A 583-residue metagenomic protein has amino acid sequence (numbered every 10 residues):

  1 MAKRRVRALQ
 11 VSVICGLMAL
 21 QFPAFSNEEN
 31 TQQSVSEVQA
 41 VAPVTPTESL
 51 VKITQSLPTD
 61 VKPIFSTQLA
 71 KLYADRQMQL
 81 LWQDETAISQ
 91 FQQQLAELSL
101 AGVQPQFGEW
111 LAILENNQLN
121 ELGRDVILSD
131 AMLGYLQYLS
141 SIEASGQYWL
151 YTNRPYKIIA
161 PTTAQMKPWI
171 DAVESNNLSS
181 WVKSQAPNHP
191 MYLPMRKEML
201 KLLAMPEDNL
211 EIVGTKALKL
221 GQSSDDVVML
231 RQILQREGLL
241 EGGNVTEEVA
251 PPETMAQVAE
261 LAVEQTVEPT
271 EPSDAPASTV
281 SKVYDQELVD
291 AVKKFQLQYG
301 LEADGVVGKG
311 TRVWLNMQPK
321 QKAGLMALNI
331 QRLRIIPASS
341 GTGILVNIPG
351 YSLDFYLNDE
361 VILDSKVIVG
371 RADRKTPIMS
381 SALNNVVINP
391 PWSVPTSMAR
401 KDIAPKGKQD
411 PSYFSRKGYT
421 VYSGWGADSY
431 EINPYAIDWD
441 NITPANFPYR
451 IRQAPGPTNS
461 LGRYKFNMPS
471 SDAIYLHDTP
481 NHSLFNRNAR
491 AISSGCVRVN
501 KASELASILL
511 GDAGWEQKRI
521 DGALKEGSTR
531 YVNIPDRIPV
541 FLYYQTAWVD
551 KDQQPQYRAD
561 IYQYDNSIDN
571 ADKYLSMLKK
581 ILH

Functional and structural regions predicted by a protein language model:
M1-S12: Bacterial N-terminal signal peptides that target proteins for export
A2, F25-S56, S179-H583: Well-ordered beta-sheet/strand-loop patches within structured domains
I14, R76-L80, E109-N120, N153 (+4 more regions): Charged, low-complexity surface segments at secondary-structure and domain boundaries
G16-A19: Repetitive helical segments and hydrophobic/amphipathic motifs
Q21-P23: N-terminal signal peptide c-region/cleavage motif recognized by signal peptidases
N27-P161, V258-E260: Cationic-aromatic interfacial patches
E109-D171, S352-D402: N-terminal start-of-domain structural block
E143-P206: Hydrophobic, aromatic-lined core segments that form the binding pocket/scaffold for planar heteroaromatic ligands
